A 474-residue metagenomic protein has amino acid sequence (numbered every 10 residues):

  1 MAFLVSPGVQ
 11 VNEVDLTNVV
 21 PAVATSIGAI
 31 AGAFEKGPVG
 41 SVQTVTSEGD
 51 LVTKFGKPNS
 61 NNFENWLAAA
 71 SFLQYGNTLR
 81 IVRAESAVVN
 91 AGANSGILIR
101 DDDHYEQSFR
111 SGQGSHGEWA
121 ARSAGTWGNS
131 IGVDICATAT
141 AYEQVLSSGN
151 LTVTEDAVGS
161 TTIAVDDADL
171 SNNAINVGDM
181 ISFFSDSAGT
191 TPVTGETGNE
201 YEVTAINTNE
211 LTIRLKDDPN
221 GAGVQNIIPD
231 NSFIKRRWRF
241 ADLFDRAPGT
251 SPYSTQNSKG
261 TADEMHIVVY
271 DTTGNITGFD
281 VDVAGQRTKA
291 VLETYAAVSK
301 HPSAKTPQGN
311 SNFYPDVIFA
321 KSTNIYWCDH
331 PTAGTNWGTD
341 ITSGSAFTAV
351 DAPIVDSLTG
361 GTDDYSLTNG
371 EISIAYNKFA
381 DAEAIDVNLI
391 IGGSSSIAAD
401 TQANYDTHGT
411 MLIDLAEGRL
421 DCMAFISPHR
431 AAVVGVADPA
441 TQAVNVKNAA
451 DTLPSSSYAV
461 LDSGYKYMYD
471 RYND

Functional and structural regions predicted by a protein language model:
M1-S148, N173-D474: A glycine- and small-residue-enriched flexible loop/hinge signal that marks low-structured segments
L151: Glycine- and other small-residue-rich loops at beta-strand/loop junctions that grip anionic moieties
T154-D166, A205-T212: Ser/Thr- and Asn-enriched, surface-exposed coil loops between beta-strands
